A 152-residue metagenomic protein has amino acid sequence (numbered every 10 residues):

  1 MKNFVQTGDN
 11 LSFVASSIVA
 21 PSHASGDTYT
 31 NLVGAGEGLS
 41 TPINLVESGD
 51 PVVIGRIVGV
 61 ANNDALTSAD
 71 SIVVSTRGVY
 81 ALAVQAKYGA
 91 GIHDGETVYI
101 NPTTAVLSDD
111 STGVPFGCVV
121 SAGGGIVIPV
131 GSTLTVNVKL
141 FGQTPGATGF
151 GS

Functional and structural regions predicted by a protein language model:
M1-S152: Surface-exposed, low-hydrophobicity beta-strand/loop segments enriched in small/polar/acidic residues
